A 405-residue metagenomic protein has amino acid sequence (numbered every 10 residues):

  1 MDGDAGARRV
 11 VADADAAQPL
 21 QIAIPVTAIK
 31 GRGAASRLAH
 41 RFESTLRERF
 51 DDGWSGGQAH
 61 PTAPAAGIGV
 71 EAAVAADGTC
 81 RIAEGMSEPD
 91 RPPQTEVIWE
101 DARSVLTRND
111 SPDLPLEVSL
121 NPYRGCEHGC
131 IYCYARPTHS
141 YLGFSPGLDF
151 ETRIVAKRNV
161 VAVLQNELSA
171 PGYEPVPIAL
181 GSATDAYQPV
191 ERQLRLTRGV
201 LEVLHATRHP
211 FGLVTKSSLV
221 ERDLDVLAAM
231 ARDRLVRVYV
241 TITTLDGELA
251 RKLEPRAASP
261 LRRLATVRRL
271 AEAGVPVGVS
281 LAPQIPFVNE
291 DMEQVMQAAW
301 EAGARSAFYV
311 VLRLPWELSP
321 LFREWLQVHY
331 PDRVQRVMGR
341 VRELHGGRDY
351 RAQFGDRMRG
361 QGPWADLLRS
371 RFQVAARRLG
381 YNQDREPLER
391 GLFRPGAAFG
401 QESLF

Functional and structural regions predicted by a protein language model:
M1-D101, T107-R108, F287, E293-F405: Auxiliary Fe-S-binding modules of radical SAM enzymes
E84-R124, H128-Y239, T243-R251, S259-E272: Conserved Radical SAM active-site core
L194-R198, D291-M296: Charged helix-capping and loop-helix junction motifs
V203-H209, T266-P276, L344-G347, R371-N382: A structural motif corresponding to the C-terminal end of an alpha-helix and its immediate exit/capping segment
S218-E221, Q284-Q294: Active-site glycine- and acidic-residue-rich loops that bind and position anionic ligands or nucleotide-like cofactors
R232-L235, P276, E301-R305: Glycine-enriched alpha-helix->loop->beta-strand junction motifs that scaffold or abut catalytic
L245-G247, E254-R256, T266-N289, L312-L314 (+1 more regions): Conserved strand-turn element in the central/C-terminal portion of the radical SAM core barrel that lines
